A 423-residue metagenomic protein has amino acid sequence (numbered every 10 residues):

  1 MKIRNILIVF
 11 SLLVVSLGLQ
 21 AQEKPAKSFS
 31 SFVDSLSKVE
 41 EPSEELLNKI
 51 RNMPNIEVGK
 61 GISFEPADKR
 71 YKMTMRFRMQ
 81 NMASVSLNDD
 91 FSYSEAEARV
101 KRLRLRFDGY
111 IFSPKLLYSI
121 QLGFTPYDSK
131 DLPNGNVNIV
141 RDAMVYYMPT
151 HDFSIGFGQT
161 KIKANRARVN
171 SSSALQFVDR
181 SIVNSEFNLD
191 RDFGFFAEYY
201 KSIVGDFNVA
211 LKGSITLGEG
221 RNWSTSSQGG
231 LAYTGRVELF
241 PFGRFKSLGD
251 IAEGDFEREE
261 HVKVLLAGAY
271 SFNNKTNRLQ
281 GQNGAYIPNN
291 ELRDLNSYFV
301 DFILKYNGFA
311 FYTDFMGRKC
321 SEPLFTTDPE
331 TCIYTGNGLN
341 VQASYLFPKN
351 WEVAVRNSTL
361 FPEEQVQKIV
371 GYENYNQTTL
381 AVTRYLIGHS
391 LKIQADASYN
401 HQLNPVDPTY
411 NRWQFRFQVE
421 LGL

Functional and structural regions predicted by a protein language model:
M1-S28: Bacterial Sec-dependent N-terminal signal peptides
A21-R78, L248, L423: N-terminal periplasmic/intermembrane-space "pro-region" immediately following the signal or transit peptide
R51-M53, S92-R99, L132-V140, S185-L189 (+5 more regions): Replace "Gram-negative outer membrane beta-barrel proteins" with "bacterial and organellar outer membrane beta-barrel
V58-G59, N88-D90, Q176-S181, D250 (+4 more regions): Extracytoplasmic loops and strand-loop junctions of Gram-negative outer membrane beta-barrel proteins
G61-R221, S226-G243, L265, L339-F347 (+1 more regions): Outer membrane beta-barrel
Q228, E238-P241, K246-E363: Detector for outer-membrane/organellar transmembrane beta-barrel domains, recognizing the amphipathic beta-strand
Y233-R244, R384, L391, Y410-L423: Outer-membrane beta-barrel "beta-signal"
S344-I393: C-terminal hydrophobic structural anchor segments that stabilize assembly/packing rather than catalytic chemistry
